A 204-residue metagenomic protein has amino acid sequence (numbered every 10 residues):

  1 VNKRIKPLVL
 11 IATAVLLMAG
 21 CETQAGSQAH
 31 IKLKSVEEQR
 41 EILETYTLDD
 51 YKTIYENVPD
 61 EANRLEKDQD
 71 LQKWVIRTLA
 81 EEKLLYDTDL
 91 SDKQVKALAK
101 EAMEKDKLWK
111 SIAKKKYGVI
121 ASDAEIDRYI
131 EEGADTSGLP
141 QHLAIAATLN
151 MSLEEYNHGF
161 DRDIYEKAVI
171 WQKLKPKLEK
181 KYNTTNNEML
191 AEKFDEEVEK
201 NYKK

Functional and structural regions predicted by a protein language model:
N2-L8: Bacterial N-terminal signal peptides that target proteins for export
L17-G20: C-terminal motif of bacterial Sec signal peptides marking the signal peptidase cleavage site
Q24-R64, I164-K204: A C-terminal, polar beta->alpha supersecondary segment
A29-L153, N157-H158: N-terminal targeting/tethering segments
A147-S152, G159, Y165-V169, L174: Cell-wall glycan
